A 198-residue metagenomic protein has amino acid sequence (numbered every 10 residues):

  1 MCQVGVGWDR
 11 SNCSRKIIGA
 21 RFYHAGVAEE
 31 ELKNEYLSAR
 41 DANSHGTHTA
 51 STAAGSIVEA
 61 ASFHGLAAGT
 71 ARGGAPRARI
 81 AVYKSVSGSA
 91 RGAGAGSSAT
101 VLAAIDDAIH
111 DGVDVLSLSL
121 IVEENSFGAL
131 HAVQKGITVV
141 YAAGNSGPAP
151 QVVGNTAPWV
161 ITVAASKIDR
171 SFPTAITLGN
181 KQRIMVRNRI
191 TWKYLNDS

Functional and structural regions predicted by a protein language model:
M1-G96, D111, Q134-G136, Q151 (+2 more regions): Subtilisin-like serine protease catalytic core
M1-V6, I109-R189: Catalytic-core segments of hydrolase enzymes
C13-I18, F172-T174, N180-Q182, N196-S198: Generic structural motif recognizing short loop/turn segments at the entrances and edges of beta-strands
Y36, A95-I105, L116-I121, L195-S198: Extracellular/luminal Protease-associated
G46, S98-L102, V113, S126: Generic preference for well-ordered alpha-helical elements
R187-D197: Predominantly extracellular/luminal regions of secreted and cell-surface proteins, especially disulfide-bonded
